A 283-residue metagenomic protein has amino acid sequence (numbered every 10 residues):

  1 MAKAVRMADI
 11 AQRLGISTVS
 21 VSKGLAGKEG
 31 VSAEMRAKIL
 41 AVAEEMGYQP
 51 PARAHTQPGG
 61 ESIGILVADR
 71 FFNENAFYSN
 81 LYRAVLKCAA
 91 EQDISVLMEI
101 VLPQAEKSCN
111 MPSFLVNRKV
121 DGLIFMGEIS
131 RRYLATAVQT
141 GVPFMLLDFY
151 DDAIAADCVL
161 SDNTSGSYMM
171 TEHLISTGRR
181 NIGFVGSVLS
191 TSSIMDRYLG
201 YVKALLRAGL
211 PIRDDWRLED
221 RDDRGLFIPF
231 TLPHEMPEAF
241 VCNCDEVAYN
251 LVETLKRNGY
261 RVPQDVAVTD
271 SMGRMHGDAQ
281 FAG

Functional and structural regions predicted by a protein language model:
M1-A2, G60-E172, F230-A239, E246: Alpha-helical recognition/docking segments in bacterial nutrient-uptake and carbohydrate-utilization systems
M1-P58: N-terminal helix-turn-helix DNA-binding module of bacterial transcription factors
R13, K23, T56-N73, H173 (+1 more regions): Short beta-strand segments enriched in small/hydrophobic residues
A89-V101, Y198, V202-L226: Short beta-strand elements in bilobed, periplasmic/extracellular small-molecule ligand-binding domains
Y168-L210: An alpha-beta-alpha
R180-N181, I212-W216, V262-V268: Short acidic capping loops at alpha-helix termini that bridge into adjacent secondary structure
I228-G283: Flexible loop/turn connectors
